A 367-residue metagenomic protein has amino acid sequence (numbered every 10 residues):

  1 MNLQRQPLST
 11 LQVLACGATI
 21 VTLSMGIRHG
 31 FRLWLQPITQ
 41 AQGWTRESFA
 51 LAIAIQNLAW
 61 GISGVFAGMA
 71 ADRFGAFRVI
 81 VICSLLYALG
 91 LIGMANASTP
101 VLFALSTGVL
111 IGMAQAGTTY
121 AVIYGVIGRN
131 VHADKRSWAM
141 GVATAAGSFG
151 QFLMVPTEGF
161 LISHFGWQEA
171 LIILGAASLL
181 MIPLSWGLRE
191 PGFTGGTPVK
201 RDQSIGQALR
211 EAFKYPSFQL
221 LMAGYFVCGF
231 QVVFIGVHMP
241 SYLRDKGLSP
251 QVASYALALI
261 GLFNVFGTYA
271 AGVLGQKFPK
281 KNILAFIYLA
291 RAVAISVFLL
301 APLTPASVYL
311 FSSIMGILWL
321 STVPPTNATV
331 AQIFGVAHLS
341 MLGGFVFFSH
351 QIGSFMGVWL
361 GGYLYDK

Functional and structural regions predicted by a protein language model:
T22, G90, V101-T118, F226 (+1 more regions): Hydrophobic core of transmembrane alpha-helices in multi-pass small-molecule transporters, especially MFS/SLC-type
F31-L35, Y215-A271: Extracytoplasmic gate region of multi-pass secondary transporters
I38-T39, A70-A71, G128, L153-F165 (+3 more regions): Interfacial helix-cap and linker-helix signal at transmembrane-aqueous boundaries of multi-pass secondary transporters
I62-V101: Conserved MFS/SLC helix-loop-helix module at the cytosolic interface between two early adjacent transmembrane helices
S63-G75, G267-P279, Y365-D366: Helix-to-loop junctions at the C-terminal end of transmembrane segments in multipass secondary transporters
T107-A145, T329, G335: Cytoplasmic helix-loop-helix junction between adjacent transmembrane helices in 12-TM secondary transporters
A143-F193: Helix-loop-helix hairpin linking two adjacent transmembrane segments in secondary transporters
F234, A258-N264, A270, G275-T329: C-terminal transmembrane helical hairpin of 12-TM major facilitator-type secondary transporters
